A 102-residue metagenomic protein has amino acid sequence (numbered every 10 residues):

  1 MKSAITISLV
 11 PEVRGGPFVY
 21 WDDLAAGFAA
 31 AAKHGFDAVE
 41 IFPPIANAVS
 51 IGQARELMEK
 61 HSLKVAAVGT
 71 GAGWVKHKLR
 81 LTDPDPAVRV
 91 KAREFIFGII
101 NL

Functional and structural regions predicted by a protein language model:
M1-N101: N-terminal pre-domain/capping segments
